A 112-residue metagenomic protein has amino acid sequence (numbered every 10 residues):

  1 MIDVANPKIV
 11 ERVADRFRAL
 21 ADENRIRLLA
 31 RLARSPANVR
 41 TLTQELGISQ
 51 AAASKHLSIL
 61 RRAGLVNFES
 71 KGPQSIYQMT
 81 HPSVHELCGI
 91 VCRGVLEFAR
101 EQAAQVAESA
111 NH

Functional and structural regions predicted by a protein language model:
M1-R12, S83-H112: Amphipathic alpha-helical dimerization/coiled-coil segments that flank or bridge DNA-binding/regulatory modules
E11-A51, K71-V84: N-terminal helix-turn-helix DNA-binding core of bacterial DNA-binding proteins
Q44, K55, R61-R62: Alpha-helical residues within the helix-turn-helix
